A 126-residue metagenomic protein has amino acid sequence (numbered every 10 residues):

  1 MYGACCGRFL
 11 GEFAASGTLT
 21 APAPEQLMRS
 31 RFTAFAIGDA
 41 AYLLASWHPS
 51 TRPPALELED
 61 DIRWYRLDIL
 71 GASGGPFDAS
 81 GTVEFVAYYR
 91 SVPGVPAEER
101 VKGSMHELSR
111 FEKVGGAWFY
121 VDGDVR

Functional and structural regions predicted by a protein language model:
M1-T18: Juxtamembrane and targeting peptides
C5, L43, F111: Hydrophobic pocket/interface hotspot
F9, A87, D124-R126: A short beta-strand motif that forms part of the nucleic acid-binding face of small beta-barrel RNA-binding folds
F13-D60: Core segments of small alpha/beta cavity-forming domains
S16-T18, R31, I37, P76 (+2 more regions): Exposed, flexible binding/inhibitory loops of compact, secreted disulfide-stabilized domains
H48-T51, G74-F77, V125: Rieske [2Fe-2S] iron-sulfur-binding subdomain
D60-V101: Surface-exposed, charged secondary-structure patches
G103-R126: Short beta-strand edge/turn micro-motifs at domain boundaries
